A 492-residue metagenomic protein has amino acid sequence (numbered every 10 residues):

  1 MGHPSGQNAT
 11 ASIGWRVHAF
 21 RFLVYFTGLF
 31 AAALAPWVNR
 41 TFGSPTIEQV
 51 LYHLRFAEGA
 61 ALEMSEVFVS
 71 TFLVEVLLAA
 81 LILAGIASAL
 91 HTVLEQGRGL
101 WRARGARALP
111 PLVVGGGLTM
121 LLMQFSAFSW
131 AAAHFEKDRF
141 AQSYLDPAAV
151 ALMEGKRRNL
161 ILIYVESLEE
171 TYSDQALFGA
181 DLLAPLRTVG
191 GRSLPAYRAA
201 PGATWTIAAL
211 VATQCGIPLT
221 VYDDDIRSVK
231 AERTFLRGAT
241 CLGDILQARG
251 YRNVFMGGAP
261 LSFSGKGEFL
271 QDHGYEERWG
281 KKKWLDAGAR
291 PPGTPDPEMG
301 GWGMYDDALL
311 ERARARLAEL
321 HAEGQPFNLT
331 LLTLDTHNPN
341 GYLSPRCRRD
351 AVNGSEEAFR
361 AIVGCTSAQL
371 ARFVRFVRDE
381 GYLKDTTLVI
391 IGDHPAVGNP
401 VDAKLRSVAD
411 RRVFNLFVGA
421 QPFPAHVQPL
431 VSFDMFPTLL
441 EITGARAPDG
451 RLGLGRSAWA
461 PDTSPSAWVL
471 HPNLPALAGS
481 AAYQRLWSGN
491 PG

Functional and structural regions predicted by a protein language model:
M1-A133: Transmembrane and membrane-interface helices of multi-pass, inner-membrane envelope-modifying transferases
F128-Y144: Alpha-helical transmembrane signal-anchor/signal-peptide segments
D146-G492: Solvent-exposed soluble domains appended to multi-pass membrane proteins
